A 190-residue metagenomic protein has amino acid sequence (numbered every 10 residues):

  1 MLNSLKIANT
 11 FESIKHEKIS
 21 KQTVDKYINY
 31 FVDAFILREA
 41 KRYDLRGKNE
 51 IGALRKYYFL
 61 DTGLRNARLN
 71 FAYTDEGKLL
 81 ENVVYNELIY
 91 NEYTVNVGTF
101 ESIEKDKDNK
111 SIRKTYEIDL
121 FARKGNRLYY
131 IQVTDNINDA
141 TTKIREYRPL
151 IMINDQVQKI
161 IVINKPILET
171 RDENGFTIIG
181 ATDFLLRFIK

Functional and structural regions predicted by a protein language model:
M1-F11: Short acidic, hydrophobic short linear motifs in intrinsically disordered regions
T10-T23: Short, positively charged loop/turn segments that connect secondary-structure elements
Q22-K190: A cross-kingdom feature that marks ATP-driven nucleic-acid transaction machinery
